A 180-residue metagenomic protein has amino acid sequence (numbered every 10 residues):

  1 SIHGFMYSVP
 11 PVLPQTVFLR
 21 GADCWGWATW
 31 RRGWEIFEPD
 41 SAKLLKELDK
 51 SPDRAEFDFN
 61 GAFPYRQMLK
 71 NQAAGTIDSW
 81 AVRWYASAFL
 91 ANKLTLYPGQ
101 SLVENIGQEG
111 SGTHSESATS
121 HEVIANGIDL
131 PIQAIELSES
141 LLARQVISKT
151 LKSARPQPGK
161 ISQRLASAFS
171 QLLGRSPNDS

Functional and structural regions predicted by a protein language model:
S1-D179: An acidic/histidine-cluster motif and surrounding catalytic segment that typifies divalent-metal-assisted enzyme active
